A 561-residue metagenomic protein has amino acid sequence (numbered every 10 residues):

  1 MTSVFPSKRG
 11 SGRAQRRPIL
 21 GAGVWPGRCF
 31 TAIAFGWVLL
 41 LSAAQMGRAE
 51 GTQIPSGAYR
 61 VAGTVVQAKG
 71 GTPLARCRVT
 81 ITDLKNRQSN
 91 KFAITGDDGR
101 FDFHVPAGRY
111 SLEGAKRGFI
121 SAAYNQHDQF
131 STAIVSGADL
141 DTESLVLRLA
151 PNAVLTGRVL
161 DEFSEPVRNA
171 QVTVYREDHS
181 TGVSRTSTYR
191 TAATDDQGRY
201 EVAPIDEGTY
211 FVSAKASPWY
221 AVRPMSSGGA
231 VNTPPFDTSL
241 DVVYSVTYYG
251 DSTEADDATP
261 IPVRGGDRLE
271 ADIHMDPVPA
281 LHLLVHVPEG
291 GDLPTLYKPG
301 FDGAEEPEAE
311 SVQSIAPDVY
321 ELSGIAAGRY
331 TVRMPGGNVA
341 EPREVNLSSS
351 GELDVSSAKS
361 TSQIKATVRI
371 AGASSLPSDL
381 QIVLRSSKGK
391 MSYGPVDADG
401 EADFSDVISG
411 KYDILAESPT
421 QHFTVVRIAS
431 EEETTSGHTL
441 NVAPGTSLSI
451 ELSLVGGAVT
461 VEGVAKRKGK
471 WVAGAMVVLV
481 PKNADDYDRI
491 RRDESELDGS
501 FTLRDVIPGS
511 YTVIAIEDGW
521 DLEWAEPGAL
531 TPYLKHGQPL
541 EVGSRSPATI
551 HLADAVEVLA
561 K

Functional and structural regions predicted by a protein language model:
M1-G27: N-terminal secretory signal peptides that target proteins for export/translocation
T2-F5, C29, L41-K561: Long luminal/extracellular ectodomains of secretory-pathway precursor proteins
R9, Q15, A34, L39 (+1 more regions): Prokaryotic Sec-type signal peptides and long signal-anchor helices with extended Leu/Ile/Val-rich h-regions
R13, L20, L39-L41, L534: Leucine-biased recognition of intrinsically disordered, low-complexity hydrophobic segments
W25-W37: Sec-dependent N-terminal signal peptides
